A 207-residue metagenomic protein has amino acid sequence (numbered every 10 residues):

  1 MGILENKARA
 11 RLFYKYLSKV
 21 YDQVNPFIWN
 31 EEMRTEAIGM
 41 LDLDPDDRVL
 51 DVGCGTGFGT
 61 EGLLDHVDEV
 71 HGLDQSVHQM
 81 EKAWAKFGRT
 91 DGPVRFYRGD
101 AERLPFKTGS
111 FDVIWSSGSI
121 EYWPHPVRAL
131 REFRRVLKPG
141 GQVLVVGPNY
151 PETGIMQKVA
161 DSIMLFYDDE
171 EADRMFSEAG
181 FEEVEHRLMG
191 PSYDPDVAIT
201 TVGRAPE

Functional and structural regions predicted by a protein language model:
M1-D44, F58-G62, K82, K86 (+1 more regions): Conserved class I S-adenosyl-L-methionine
L50-R103: Class I SAM-dependent methyltransferase SAM/SAH-binding core
W115: A conserved beta-strand element that flanks and buttresses the S-adenosyl-L-methionine
V127-P139: A short glycine-rich, Lys/Arg-flanked "PGG" loop and its adjoining helix->strand segment in the class I
G141-G147: Conserved beta-strand signature within the Rossmann-like core of class I S-adenosyl-L-methionine
P148-I163: Short, glycine-/aromatic-enriched active-site segment of Class I SAM-dependent methyltransferases
L165-A179: Short alpha-helix
L188-E207: Core SAM-dependent methyltransferase catalytic element
